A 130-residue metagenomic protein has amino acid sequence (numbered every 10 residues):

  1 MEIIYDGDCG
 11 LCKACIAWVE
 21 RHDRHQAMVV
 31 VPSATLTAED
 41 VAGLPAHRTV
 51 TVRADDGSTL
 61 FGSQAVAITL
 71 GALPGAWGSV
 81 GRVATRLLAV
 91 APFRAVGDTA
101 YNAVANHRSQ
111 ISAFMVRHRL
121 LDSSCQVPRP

Functional and structural regions predicted by a protein language model:
M1-R21: Local sequence-structure signature of Cys/Sec-based thiol-disulfide redox active-site neighborhoods
E20-V30: Conserved helix-turn-beta segment immediately C-terminal to the redox Cys motif in thioredoxin-like folds
T35-P130: Thiol/selenol-based redox catalytic cores and closely related redox-interacting motifs
